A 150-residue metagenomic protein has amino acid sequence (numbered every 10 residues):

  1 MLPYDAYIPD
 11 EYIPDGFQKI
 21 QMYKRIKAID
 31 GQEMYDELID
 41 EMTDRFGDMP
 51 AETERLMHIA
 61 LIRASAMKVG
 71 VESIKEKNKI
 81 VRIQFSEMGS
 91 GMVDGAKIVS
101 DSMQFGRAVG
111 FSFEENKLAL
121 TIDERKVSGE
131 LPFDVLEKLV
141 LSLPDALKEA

Functional and structural regions predicted by a protein language model:
M1-A150: Accessory helical-bundle/CTD segments and flexible terminal tails appended to RecA-like ATPase motors
